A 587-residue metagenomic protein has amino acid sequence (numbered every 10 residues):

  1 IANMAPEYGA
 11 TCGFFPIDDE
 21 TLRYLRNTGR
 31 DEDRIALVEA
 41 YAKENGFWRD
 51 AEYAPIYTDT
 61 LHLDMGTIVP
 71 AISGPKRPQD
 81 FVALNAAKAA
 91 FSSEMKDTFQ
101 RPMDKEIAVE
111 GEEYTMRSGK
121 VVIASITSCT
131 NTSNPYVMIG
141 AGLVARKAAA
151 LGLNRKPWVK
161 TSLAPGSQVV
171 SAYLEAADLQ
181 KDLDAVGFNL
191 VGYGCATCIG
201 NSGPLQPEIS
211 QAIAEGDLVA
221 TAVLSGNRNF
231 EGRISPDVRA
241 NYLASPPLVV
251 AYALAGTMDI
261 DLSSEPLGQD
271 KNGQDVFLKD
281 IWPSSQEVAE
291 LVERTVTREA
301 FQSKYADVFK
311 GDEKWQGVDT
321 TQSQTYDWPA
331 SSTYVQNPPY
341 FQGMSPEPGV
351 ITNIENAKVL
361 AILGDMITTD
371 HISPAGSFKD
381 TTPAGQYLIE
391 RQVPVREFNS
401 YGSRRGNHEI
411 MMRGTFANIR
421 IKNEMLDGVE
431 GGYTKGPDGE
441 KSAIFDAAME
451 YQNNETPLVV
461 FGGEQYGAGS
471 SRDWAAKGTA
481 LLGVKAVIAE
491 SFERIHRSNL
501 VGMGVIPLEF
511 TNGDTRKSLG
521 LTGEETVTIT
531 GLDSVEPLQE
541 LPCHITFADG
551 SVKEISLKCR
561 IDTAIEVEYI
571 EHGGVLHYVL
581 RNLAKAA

Functional and structural regions predicted by a protein language model:
I1-A587: Fe-S-dependent hydro-lyases/dehydratases of central metabolism
